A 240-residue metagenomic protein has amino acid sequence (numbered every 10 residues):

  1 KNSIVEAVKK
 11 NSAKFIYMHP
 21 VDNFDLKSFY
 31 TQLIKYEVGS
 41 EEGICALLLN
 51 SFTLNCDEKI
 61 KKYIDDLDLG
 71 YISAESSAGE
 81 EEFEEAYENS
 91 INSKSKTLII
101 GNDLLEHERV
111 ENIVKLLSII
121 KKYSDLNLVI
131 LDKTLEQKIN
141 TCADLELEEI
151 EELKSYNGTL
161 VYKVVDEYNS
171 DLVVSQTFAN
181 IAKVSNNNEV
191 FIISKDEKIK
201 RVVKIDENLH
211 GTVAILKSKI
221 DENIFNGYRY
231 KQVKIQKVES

Functional and structural regions predicted by a protein language model:
K1-A78: Glycine-rich, acidic loop regions that bind phosphate or pyrophosphate groups
K1-S28, E106-S240: A cross-kingdom feature strongest in bacterial/archaeal respiratory oxidoreductases
T31, K96, D171: Conserved acidic residues
G39, G43, E81, E111-K115: Conserved active-site and cofactor/substrate-binding residues in soluble primary-metabolism enzymes
E41, L105-E106: Alpha-helix N-cap/loop-to-helix initiation residues
N55-C56, S93, T97, N127: Short secondary-structure junctions and interdomain/linker hinges
E82-T97: Glycine-rich phosphate/diphosphate-binding loops that line cofactor/substrate pockets in enzymes
G101-N102: Extended, domain-scale alpha-helical bundle/helix-rich regions
